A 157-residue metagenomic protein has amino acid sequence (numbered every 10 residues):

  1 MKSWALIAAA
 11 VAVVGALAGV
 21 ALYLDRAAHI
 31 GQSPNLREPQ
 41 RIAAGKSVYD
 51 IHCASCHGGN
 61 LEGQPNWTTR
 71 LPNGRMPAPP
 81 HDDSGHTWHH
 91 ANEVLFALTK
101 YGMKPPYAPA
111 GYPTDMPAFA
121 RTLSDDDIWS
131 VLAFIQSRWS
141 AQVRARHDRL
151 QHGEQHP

Functional and structural regions predicted by a protein language model:
M1-W4: Positively charged n-region of N-terminal signal peptides that target proteins for export
I7-V20: Hydrophobic membrane-insertion alpha-helices, especially the h-region of bacterial N-terminal signal peptides
L22-Y49, A145-H147, E154-P157: Electrostatic cytochrome c docking/interface patches
P34-N35, N60, P80, D115-A118: Conserved beta-strand positions that form and line the central face of beta-propeller blades
E38-E62, T69-N73, F96: Sequence/structural segment immediately N-terminal to covalent heme-attachment motifs in c-type and related
C56-E62, G85, K100, A118-R121 (+1 more regions): Detector for the c-type heme attachment site
G74-V94, A118-I128: Electron-transfer interface patches adjacent to heme c in soluble/periplasmic c-type cytochromes and di-/multiheme
P106-P157: Flexible coil segments in periplasmic/lumen-exposed cytochrome c-class electron-transfer proteins
